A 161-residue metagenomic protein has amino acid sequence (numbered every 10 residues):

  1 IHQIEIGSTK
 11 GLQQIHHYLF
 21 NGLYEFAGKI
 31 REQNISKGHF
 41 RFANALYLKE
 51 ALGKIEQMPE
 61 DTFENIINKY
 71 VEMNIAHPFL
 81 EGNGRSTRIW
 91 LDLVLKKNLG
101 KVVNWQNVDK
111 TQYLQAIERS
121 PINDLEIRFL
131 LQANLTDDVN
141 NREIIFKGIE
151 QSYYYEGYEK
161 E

Functional and structural regions predicted by a protein language model:
I1-E161: FIC/Doc superfamily catalytic core
